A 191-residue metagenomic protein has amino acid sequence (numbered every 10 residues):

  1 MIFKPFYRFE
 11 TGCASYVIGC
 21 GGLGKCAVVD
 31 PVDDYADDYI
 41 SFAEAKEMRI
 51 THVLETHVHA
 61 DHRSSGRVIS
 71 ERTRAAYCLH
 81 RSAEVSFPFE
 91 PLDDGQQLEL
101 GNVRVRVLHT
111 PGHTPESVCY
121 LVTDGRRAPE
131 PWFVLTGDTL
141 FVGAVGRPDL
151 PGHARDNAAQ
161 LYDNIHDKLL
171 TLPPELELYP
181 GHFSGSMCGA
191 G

Functional and structural regions predicted by a protein language model:
M1-R49, Y120-G137, G143: Conserved beta-strand hairpin/beta-sheet module of binuclear metal-dependent hydrolase folds, prominently
I2, R49, A76, R104-R106 (+1 more regions): Conserved beta-strand segments of alpha/beta enzyme cores
F6, K25, G66, E71 (+3 more regions): Hydrophobic, small-residue-rich alpha-helical packing segments that form membrane-like cores
C13, D34, A60-S64, V105 (+1 more regions): Short alpha-helical
I18, D30, H57, I69 (+6 more regions): Divalent metal-coordination and catalytic microenvironments
G24, R104, T114-G191: Metallo-beta-lactamase
V28-P31, T51-H59, C78-S82, H109-G112 (+3 more regions): Active-site neighborhood of phospho(di)ester-bond hydrolases with catalytic His/Asp-centered motifs
D33-C78: Active-site metal-binding motif and surrounding structural segment of the metallo-beta-lactamase
